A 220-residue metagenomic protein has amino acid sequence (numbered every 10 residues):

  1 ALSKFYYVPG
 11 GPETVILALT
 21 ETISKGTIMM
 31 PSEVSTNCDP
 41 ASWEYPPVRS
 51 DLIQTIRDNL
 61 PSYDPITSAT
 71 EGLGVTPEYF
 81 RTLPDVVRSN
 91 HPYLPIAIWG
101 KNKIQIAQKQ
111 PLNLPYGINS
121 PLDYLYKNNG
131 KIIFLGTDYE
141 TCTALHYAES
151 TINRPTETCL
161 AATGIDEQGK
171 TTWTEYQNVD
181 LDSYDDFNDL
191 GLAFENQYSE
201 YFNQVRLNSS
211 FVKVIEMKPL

Functional and structural regions predicted by a protein language model:
A1-L220: N-terminal and secondary-structure boundary signal
